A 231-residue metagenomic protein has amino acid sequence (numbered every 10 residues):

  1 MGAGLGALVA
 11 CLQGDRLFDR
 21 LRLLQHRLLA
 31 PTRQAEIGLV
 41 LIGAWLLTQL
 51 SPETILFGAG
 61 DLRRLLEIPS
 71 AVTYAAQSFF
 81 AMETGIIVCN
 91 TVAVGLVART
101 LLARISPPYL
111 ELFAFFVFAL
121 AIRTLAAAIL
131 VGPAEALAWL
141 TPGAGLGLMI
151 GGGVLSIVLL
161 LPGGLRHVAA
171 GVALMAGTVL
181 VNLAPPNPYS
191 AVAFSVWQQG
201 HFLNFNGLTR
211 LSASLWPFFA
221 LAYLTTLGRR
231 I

Functional and structural regions predicted by a protein language model:
M1: Active-site-proximal cofactor/substrate-binding loop regions of enzyme domains
G4-I231: Bulky hydrophobic segments
